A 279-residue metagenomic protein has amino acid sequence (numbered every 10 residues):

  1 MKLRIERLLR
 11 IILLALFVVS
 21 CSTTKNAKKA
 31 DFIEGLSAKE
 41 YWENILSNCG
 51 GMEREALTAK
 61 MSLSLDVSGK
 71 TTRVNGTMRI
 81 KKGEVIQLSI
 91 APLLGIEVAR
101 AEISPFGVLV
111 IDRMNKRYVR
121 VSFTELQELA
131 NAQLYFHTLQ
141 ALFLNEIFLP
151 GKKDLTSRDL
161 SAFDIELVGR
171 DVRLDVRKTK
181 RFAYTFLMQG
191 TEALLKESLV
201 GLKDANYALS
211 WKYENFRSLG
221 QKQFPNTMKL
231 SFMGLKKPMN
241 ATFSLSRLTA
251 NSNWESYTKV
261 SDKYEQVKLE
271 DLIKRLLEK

Functional and structural regions predicted by a protein language model:
M1-C21: Sec-dependent bacterial lipoprotein signal peptides
C21-T72, L269, I273-K279: N-terminal leader/targeting segments and the immediate start of mature chains
C49-L57, G69-T72, R79-E84, A101 (+2 more regions): Edge/loop elements at the starts and ends of beta-strands within beta-rich repeat scaffolds
R54-M61, R73-N75, S89-I90, I96 (+4 more regions): Extended beta-sheet lipid-handling architectures
D66-K70, G95, L235-K236: Short, cysteine-centered beta-strand-loop-beta hairpins and adjacent loop/turn segments enriched in charged/polar
V85-H137, A141: An acidic-aromatic
L129-S161, I273, K279: C-terminal low-complexity, charged extensions that often adopt amphipathic alpha-helices
L155-E265: Gly/Pro-enriched, hydrophobic low-complexity segments that function as extracytoplasmic propeptides/linkers
